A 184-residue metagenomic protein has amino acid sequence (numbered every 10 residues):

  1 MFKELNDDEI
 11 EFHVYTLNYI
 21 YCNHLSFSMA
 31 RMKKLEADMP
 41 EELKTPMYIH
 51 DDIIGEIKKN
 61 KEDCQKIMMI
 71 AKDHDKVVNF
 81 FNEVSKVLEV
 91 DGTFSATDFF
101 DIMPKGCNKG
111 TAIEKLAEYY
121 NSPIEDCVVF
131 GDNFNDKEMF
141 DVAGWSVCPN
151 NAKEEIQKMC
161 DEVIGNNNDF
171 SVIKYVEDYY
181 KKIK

Functional and structural regions predicted by a protein language model:
E4, D8-E11, Y15-F130, N151: Conserved acidic, metal-coordinating active-site core of Asp-based, Mg2+-dependent phosphoryl-transfer enzymes
S85, F100-K184: Mg2+-dependent phosphoryl-transfer enzymes with acidic/Ser/Thr/Gly-rich catalytic loops
